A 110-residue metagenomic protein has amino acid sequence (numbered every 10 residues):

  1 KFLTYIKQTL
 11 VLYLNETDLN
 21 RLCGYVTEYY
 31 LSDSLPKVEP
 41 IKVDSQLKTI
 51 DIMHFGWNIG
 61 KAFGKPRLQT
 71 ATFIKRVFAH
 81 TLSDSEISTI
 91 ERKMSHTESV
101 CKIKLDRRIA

Functional and structural regions predicted by a protein language model:
K1-A110: Flexible coil/loop and intrinsically disordered linker positions at secondary-structure junctions
